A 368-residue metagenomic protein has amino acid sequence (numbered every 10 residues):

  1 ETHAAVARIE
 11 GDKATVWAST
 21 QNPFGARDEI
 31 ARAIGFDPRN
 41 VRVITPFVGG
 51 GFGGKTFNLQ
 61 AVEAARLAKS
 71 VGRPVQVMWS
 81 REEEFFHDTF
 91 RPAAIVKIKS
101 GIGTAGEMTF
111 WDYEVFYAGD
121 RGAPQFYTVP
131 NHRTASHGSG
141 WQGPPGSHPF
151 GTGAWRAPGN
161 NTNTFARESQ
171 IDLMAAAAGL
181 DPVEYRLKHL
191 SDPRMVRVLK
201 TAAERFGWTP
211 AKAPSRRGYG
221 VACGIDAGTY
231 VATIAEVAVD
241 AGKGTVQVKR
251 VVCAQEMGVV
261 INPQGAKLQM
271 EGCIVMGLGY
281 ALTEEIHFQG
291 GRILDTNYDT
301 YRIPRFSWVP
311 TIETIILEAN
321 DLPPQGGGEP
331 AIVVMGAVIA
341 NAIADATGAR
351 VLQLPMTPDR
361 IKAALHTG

Functional and structural regions predicted by a protein language model:
E1-G368: Cofactor-binding beta-sheet edge motifs in enzyme active sites
